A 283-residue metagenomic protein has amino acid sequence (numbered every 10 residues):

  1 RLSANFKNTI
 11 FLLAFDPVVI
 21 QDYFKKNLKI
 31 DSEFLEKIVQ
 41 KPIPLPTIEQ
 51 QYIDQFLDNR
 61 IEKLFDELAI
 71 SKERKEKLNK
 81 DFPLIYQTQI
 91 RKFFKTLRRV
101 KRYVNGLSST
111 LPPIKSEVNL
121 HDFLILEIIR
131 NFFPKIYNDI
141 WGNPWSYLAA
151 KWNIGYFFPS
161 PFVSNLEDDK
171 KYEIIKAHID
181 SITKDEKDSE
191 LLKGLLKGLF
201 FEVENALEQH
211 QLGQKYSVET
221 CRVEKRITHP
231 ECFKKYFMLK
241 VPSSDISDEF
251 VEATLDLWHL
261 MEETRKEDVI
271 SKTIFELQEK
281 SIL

Functional and structural regions predicted by a protein language model:
R1: Conserved P-loop NTPase "ATPase switch" module shared by AAA+ and STAND
A4-L28: Sensor-1/coupling segment of RecA-like P-loop NTPase cores
N5-T9, Q21, T47-L283: The feature marks long, low-complexity, polar/acidic/proline-rich intrinsically disordered regions embedded in large
K25-E33, E219-E224: Intrinsically disordered, low-complexity boundary segments flanking structured domains
N27-P46: A short helix-turn-beta junction within AAA+ P-loop NTPase domains corresponding to the substrate/partner-engaging
